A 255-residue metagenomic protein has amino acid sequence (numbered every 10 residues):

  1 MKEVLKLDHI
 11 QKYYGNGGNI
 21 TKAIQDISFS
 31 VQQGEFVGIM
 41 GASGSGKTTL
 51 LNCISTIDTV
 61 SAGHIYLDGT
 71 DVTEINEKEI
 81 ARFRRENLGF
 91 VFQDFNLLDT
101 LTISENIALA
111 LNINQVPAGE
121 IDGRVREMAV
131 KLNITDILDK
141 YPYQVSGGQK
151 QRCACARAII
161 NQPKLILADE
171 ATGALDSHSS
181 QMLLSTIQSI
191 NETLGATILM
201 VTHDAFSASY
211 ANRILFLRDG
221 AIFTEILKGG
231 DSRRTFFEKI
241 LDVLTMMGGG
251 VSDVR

Functional and structural regions predicted by a protein language model:
M40-A42: The feature captures the beta-strand-to-loop junction immediately N-terminal to the Walker
S55: Helix-to-loop junction immediately C-terminal to a conserved catalytic motif
L101-L109: Short coil-to-helix segment of the ABC ATPase nucleotide-binding domain corresponding to the Q-loop/switch region
Y141-V145, Q149-Q151: Conserved ABC ATPase signature
I160-K164: A short, proline-enriched helix->beta-strand linker immediately N-terminal to the Walker B motif in ABC-type P-loop
I166-D169: Catalytic Walker B motif of ABC-type/P-loop ATPase nucleotide-binding domains
A221-M246: Conserved beta-strand-loop-alpha-helix hinge in the C-terminal portion of ABC ATPase nucleotide-binding domains
